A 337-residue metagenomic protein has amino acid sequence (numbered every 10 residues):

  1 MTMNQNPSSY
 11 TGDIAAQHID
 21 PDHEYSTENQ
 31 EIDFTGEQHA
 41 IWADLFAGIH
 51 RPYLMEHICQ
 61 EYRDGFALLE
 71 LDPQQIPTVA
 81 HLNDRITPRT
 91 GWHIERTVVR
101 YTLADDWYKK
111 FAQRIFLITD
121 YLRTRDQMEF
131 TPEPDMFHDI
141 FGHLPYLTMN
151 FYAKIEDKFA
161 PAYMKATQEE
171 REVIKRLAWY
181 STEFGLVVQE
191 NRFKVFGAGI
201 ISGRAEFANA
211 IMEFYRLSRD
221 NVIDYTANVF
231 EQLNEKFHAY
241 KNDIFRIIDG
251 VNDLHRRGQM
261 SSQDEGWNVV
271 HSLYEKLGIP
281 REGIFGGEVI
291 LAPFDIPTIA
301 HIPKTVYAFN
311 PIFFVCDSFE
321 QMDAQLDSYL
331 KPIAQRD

Functional and structural regions predicted by a protein language model:
M1-L147, Y225, R257-S261, E265-D337: The feature captures two recurrent sequence modes
A80, D135, A153, D157 (+1 more regions): Non-catalytic, well-ordered alpha-helical scaffold segments
D84-P88, D139-G142, D157-P161, R176-L186: Short, hydrophobic/amphipathic alpha-helical patches that form generic packing surfaces within helical domains
R96-T102, A153-K154, E169-E170, N191-R192: Short coil/turn segments at secondary-structure boundaries
D135-K165: Beta-strand-enriched cores of mature, soluble protein domains
I155, Q189-A227, A239-N242, I247-D249: An exposed acidic His-Trp-rich patch
P161, K165-A198, S202-A205: Extended, Lys/Arg-enriched charged tracts that mediate electrostatic binding to polyanionic substrates
R216-L277: Long intrinsically disordered, low-complexity regions that are acidic and Ser/Thr-rich
